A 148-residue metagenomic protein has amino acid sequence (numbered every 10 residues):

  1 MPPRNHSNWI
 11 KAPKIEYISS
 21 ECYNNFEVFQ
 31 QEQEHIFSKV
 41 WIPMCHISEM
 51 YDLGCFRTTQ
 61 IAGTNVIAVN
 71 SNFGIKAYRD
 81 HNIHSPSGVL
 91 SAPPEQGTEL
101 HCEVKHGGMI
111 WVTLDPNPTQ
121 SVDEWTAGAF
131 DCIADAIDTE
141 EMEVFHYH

Functional and structural regions predicted by a protein language model:
M1-K76, G88-H148: Rieske [2Fe-2S] iron-sulfur-binding subdomain
Y78-S85: Short cysteine-rich loop/turn motifs with clustered Cys
